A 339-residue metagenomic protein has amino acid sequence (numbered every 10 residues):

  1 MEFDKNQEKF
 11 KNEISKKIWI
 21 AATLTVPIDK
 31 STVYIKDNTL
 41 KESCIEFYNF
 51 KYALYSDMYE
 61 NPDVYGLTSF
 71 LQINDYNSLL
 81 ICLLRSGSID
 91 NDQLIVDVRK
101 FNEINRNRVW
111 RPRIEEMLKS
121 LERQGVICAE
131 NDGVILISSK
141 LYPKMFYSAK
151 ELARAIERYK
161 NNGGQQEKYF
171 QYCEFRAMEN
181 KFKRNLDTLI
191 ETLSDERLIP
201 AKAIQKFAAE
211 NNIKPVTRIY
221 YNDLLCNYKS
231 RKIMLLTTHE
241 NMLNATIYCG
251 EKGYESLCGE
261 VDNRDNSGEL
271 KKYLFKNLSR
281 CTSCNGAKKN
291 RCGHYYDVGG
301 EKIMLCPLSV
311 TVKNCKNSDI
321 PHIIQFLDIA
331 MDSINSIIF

Functional and structural regions predicted by a protein language model:
M1-F70: Charged, amphipathic alpha-helical stretches
L40, C44-E130, I219-L308, C315 (+1 more regions): Short, conserved beta-strand/beta-arch hydrophobic-aromatic motifs that form part of recognition grooves or interface
S86-D90, Q124, A155-N162, E196 (+1 more regions): Surface-exposed polar/charged interaction patches
I104, W110-K119, K140-F146, L152 (+3 more regions): Non-catalytic terminal/accessory segments
E115-M178: Internal, Lys/Arg-enriched amphipathic helical interaction segments that engage polyanionic partners
C173-D195: A short, surface-exposed helix-loop junction/capping segment
L186, V298-P321, Q325, I329-F339: Charged, terminal alpha-helix-loop-beta segments that serve as non-catalytic nucleic-acid engagement and/or assembly
E191-T217, D319-I338: Amphipathic alpha-helical segments
